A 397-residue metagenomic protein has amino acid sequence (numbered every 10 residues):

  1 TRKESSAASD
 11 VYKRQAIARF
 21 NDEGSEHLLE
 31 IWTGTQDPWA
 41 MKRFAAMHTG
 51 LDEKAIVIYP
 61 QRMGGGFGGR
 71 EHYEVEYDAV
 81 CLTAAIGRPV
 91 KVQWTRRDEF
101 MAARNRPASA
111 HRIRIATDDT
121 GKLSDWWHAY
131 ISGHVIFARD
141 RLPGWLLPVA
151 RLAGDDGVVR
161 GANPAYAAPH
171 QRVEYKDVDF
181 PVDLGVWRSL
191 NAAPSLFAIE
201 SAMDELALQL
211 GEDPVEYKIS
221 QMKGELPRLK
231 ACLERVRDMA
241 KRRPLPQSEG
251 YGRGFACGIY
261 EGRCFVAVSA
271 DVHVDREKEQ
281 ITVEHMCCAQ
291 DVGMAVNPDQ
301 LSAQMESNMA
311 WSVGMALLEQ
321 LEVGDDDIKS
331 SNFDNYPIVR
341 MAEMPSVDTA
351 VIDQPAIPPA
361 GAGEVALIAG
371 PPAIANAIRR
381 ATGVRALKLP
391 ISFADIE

Functional and structural regions predicted by a protein language model:
T1-R2: Short, well-ordered junction/capping motifs at the entry into regular secondary structure
S5-E397: Cofactor-binding beta-sheet edge motifs in enzyme active sites
